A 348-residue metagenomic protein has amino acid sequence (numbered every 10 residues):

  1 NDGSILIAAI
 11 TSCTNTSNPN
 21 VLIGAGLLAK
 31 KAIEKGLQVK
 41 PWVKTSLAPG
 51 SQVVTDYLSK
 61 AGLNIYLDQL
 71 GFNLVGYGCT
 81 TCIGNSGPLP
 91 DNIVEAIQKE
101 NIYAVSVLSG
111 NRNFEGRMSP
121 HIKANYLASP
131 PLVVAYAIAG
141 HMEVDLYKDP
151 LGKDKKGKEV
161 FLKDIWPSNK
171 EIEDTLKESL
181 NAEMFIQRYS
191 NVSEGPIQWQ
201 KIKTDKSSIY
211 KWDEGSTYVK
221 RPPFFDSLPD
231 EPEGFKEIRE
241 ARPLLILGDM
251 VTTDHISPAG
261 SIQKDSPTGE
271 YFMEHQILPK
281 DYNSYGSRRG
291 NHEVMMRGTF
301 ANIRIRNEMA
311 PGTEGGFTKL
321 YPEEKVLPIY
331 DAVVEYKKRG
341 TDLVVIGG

Functional and structural regions predicted by a protein language model:
N1-G348: Fe-S-dependent hydro-lyases/dehydratases of central metabolism
